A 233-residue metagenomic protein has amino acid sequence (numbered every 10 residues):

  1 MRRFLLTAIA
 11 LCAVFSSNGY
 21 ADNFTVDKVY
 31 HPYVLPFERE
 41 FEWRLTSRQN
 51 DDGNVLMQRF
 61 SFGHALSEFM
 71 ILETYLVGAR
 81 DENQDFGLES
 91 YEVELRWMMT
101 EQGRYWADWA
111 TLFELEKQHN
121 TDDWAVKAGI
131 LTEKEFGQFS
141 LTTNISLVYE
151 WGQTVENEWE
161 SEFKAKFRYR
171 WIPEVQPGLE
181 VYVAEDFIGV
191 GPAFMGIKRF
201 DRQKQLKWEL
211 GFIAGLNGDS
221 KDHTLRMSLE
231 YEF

Functional and structural regions predicted by a protein language model:
M1-T25: Cleavable N-terminal export/targeting peptides
Y20-F233: Transmembrane beta-barrel domains of Gram-negative outer membranes and organellar outer membranes
